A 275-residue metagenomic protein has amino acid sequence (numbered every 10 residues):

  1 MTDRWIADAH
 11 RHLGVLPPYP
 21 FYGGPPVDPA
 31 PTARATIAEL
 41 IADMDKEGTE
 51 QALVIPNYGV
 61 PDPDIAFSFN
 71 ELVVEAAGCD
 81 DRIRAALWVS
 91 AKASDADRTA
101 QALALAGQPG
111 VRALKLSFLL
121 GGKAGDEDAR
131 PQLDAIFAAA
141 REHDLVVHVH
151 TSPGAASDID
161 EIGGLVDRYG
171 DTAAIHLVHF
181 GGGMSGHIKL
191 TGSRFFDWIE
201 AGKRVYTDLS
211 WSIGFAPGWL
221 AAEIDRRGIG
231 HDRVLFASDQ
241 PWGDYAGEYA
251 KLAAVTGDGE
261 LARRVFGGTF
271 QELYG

Functional and structural regions predicted by a protein language model:
M1-A9, V15-Q51, R141, I229-L235 (+1 more regions): Mid-to-C-terminal alpha-helical segments outside catalytic/metal-binding sites
I6-A9, L53-I55, A86-W88, K115 (+3 more regions): Active-site neighborhood of phospho(di)ester-bond hydrolases with catalytic His/Asp-centered motifs
H10-L16, H150, H179: Histidine-centered divalent metal-coordination motifs
F21-P31, P61-F67, K123-E127, M184-L190: Short, flexible/disordered intra-domain loops and linkers
I37-A42, N70-V74, T99-L103, L133 (+4 more regions): Generic structural signal for well-ordered alpha-helices, preferentially at hydrophobic/aromatic core positions
E50-Q51, V60-G154, A201: Active-site gating/metal-coordination segments in enzymes
Y58-G59, A91, F118-L120, P153-A155 (+3 more regions): Active-site-proximal loop/turn and secondary-structure-junction residues that shape catalytic pockets, frequently
R112, G125-L235: Catalytic pocket-lining loop regions of alpha/beta-barrel enzymes, especially the amidohydrolase/enolase/GH5 lineages
